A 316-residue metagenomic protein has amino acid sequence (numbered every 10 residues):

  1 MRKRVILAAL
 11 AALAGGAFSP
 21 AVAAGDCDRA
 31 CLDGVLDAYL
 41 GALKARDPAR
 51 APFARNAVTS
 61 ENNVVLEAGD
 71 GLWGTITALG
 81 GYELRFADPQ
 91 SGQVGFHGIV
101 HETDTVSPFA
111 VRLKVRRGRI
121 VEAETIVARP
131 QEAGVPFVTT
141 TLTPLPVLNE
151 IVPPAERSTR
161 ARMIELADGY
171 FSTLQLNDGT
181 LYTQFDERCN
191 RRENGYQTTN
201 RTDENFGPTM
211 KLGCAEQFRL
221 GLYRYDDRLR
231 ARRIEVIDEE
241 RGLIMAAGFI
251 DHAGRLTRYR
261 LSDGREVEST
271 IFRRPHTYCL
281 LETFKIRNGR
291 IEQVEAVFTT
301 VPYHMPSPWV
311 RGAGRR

Functional and structural regions predicted by a protein language model:
M1-A8: Bacterial N-terminal signal peptides that target proteins for export
A8-A17: Bacterial N-terminal signal peptides
V22-R316: C-terminal and inter-domain tail/linker signature
